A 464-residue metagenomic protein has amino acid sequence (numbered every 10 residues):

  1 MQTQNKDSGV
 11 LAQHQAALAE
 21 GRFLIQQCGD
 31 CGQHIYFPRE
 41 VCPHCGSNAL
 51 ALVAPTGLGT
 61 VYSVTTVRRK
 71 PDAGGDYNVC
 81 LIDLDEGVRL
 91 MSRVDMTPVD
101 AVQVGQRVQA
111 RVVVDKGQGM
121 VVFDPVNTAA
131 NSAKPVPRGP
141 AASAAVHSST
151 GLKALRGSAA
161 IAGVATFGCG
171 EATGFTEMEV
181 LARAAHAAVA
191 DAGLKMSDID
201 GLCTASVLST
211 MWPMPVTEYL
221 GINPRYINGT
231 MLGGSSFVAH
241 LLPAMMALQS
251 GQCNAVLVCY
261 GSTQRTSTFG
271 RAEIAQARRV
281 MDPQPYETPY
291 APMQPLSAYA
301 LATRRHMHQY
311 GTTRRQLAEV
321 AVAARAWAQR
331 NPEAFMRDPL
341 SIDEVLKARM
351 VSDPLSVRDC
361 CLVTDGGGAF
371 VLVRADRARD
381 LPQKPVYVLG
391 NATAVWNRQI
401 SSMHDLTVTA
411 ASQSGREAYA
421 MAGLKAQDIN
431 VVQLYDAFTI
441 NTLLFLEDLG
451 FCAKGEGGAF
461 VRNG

Functional and structural regions predicted by a protein language model:
D7, R22-Q26, A133-T230, M246-S250 (+3 more regions): Conserved "HGTGT" condensation-loop signature of ketosynthase/thiolase-family condensing enzymes that catalyze
G21-L24, P38, P55-G57: Short metal-coordination and nucleic-acid-contact micro-motifs, chiefly zinc-binding Cys/His arrays
Q27-D30, V41-S47: Short, cysteine/histidine-rich loop/knuckle motifs that typically chelate Zn2+
Y36, A49-A51: Short functional micro-motifs and their immediate structural scaffolds
G59-V61, V94, V388: Conserved hydrophobic positions within beta-strands
R68-L81, G119-M120: Short aromatic-glycine-enriched beta-strand elements
M96-A110: Short nucleic-acid-contacting surface segments enriched for D/E, G, S/T with interspersed K/R
R111-P137: OB-fold/S1-family single-stranded nucleic acid-binding modules
